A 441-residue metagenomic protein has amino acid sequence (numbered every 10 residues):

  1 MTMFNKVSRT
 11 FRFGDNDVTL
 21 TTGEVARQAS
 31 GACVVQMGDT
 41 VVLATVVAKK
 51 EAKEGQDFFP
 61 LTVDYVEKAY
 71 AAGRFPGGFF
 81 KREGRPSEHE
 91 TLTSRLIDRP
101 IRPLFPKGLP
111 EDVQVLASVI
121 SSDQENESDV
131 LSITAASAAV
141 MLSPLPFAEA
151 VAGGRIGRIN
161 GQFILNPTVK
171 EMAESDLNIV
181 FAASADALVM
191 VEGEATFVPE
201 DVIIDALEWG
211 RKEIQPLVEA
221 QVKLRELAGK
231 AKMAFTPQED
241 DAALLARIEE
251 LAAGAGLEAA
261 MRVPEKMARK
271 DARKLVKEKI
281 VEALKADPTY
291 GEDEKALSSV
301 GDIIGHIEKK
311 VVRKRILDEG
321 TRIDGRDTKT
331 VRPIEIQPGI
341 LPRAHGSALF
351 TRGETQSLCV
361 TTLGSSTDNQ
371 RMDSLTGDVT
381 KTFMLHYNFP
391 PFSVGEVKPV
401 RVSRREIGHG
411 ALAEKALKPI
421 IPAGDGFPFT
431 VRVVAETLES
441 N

Functional and structural regions predicted by a protein language model:
T2-K49, T236-V379: Extended amphipathic alpha-helical scaffolds
F4-S8, F13-N16, S30, V41 (+11 more regions): Alpha/propeptide regions of enzymes that mature by internal proteolysis
A29-V113, V119-N126, A185, E192 (+2 more regions): Glycine-rich, flexible beta-strand/loop modules in the N-terminal catalytic cores of phosphate-handling
K68, R102, P106, M141-L145 (+10 more regions): Generic secondary-structure signature for well-ordered alpha-helical cores
P76, F80-R82, L92, L96 (+3 more regions): Small-residue-enriched alpha-helical segments and adjacent helix-cap loops that form tight helix-helix packing
K107-V113, A148-A150, L217-F235, M267-A268 (+3 more regions): Flexible, glycine/charged-enriched surface loops at secondary-structure junctions
Q124-V130, D240-A246, L438-N441: Short glycine/threonine-rich loop-to-helix capping motif typified by GTGT followed within a few residues by an Asp-Pro
P144-P264: Mobile "lid/hinge" segments at catalytic clefts and subdomain interfaces of large enzymes
